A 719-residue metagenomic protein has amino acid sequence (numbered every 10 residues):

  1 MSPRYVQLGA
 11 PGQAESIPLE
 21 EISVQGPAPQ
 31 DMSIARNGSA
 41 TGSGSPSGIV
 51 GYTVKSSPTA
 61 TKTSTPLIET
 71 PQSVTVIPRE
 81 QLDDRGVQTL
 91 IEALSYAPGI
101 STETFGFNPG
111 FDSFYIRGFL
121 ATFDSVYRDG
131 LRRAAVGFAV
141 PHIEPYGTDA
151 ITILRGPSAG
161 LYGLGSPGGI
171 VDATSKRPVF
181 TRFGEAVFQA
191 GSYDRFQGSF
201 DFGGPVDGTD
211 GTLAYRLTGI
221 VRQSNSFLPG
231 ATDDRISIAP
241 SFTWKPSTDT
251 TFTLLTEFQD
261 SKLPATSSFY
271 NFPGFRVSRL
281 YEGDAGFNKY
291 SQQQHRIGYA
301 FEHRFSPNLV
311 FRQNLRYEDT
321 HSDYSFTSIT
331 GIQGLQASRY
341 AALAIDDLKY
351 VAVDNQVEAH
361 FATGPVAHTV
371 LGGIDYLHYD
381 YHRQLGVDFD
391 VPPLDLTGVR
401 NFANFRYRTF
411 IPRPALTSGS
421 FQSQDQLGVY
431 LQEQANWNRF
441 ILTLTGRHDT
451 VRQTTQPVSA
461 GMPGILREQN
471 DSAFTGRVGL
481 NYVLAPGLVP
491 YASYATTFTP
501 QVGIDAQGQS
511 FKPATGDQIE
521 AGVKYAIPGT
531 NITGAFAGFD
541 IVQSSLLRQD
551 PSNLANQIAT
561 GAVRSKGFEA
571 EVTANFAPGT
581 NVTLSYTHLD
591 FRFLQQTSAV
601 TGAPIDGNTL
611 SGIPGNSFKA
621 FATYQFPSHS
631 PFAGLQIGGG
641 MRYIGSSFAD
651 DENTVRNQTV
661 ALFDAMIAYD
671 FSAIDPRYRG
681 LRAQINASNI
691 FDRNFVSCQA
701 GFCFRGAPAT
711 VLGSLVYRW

Functional and structural regions predicted by a protein language model:
G44-P46, V50-T75, R79, I91-L131 (+1 more regions): Extracytoplasmic beta-strand/coil segments of soluble accessory domains associated with Gram-negative outer-membrane
T102, L131-R155, A173-S175: Short acidic/polar hinge/loop motifs at secondary-structure boundaries that mediate gating or recognition
Y146-D149, G160-P240, W244-T250, H295 (+1 more regions): Outer-membrane beta-barrel translocator/receptor signature
R222-S226, I238-R304, N314-Y350, P392-Q422 (+2 more regions): Acidic/polar loop-and-plug regions of large Gram-negative outer-membrane beta-barrel proteins
T243-K245, E257, L348, P365-Y379 (+2 more regions): Structural signature of Gram-negative outer-membrane beta-barrels, strongest in the C-terminal barrel of TonB-dependent
E302-R316, T320-S328, P490, P513-N575 (+1 more regions): Membrane-embedded beta-barrel scaffold of Gram-negative outer-membrane proteins
D346, T369-V370, I519, L610-W719: Conserved C-terminal beta-signal and adjacent last beta-strands/turns of outer-membrane beta-barrel proteins
R439, D540, A559-D650, N694: Gram-negative outer-membrane beta-barrel transporters
